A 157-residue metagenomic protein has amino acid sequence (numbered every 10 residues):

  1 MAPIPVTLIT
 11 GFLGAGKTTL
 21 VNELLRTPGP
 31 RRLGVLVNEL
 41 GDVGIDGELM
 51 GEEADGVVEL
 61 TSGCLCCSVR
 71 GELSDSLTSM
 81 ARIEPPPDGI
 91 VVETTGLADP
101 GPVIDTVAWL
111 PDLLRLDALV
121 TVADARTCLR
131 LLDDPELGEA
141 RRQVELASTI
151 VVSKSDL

Functional and structural regions predicted by a protein language model:
A2-T10, A15, T19-A140: Nucleotide-state-sensitive switch-loop elements of NTP-binding domains
T94, V122-R126, A147-L157: G-domain G4 guanine-recognition motif of GTPases
P100, R141-V144, S148-V152: Hydrophobic, well-ordered secondary-structure segments
L132-E136, V144, K154-L157: GTPase G-domain guanine-specificity segment
